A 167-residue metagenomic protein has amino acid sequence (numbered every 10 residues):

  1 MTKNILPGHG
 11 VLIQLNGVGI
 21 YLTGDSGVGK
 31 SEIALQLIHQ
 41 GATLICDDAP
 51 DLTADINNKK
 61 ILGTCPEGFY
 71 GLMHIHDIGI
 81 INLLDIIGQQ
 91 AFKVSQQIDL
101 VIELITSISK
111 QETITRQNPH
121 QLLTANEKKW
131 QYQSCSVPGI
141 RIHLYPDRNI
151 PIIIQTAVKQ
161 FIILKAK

Functional and structural regions predicted by a protein language model:
M1-V18, T156-Q160, K165: Extreme N-terminal, non-catalytic leader segments that precede Walker-type/kinase nucleotide-binding cores
T2-K3, G10-V11, I33, G88-F92: A generic local secondary-structure boundary/capping motif
K3, D25, I56-K60: Accessory recognition modules or surfaces
P7-H9, N16, C46, F69 (+3 more regions): A generic structural signal for well-ordered coil/turn residues at beta-strand boundaries that shape enzyme active-site
N16-H39, T43-L44: Glycine-rich phosphate-binding P-loop
T43-L100: Conserved nucleotide-sensing/catalytic segment adjacent to the nucleotide-binding pocket in NTP-handling enzymes
S95-K167: Conserved NTP phosphate-binding and transfer environment spanning the P-loop NTPase/kinase superfamily
